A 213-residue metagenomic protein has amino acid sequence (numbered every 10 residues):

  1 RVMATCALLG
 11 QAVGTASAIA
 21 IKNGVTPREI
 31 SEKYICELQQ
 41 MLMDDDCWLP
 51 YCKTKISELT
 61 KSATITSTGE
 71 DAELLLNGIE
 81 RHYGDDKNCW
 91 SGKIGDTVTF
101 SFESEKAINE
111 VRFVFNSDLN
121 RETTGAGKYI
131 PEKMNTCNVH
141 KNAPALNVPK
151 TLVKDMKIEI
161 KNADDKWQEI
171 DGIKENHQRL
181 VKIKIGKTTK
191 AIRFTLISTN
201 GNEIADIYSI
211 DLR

Functional and structural regions predicted by a protein language model:
R1-T5: Glycine-rich phosphate/pyrophosphate-binding beta-alpha loops
C6, C36, C47, C52 (+4 more regions): Generic recognition of cysteine residues
L8-V25: Internal hydrophobic alpha-helix adjacent to the cofactor/substrate pocket in enzyme cavities
I21-K53, V111: Non-catalytic terminal regions with compositionally biased, polar/charged low complexity
N23-G24, N77-G78, D85: Short loop/turn hinge sites at secondary-structure boundaries
T54-E80: Predominantly extracellular/luminal regions of secreted and cell-surface proteins, especially disulfide-bonded
R81-E169, I173-R213: Aromatic, loop-rich ligand-recognition surfaces of beta-strand-rich domains
